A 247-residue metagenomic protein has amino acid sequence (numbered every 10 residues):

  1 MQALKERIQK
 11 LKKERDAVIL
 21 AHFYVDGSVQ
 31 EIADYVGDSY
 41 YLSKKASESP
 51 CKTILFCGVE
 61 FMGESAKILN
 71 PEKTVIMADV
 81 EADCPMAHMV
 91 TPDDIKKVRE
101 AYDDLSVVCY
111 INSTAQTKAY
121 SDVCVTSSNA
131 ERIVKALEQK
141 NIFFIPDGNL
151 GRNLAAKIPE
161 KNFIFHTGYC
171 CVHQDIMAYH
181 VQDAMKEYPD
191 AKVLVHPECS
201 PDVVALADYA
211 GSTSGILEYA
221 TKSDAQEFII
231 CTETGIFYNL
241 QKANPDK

Functional and structural regions predicted by a protein language model:
M1-C231, I236-P245: Active-site loop-to-helix "anion-binding N-cap" substructures in soluble metabolic enzymes
